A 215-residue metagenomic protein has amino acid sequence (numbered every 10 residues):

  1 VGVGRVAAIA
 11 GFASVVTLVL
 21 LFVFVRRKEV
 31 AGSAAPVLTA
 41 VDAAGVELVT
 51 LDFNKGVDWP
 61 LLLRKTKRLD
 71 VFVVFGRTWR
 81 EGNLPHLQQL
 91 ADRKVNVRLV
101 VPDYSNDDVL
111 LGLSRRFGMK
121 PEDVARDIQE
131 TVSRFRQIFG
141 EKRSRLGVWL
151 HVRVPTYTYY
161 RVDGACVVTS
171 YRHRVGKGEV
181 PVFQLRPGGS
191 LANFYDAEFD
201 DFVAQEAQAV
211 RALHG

Functional and structural regions predicted by a protein language model:
G2-V37: Transmembrane alpha-helices and immediately adjacent membrane-cytoplasm interface residues in multi-pass integral
F24-G112, D196, D200-A209: PLD-like (HKD) phosphodiesterase/transphosphatidyltransferase domain
G45-D52, R126, V148-V152, P187: Short acidic-hydrophobic, aromatic-tinged amphipathic segments that line or gate anion-handling sites
V73, R77, P121, A125 (+1 more regions): Generic detection of long, well-ordered alpha-helical segments
L110-Y157: HKD-type phospholipase D/PLD-like phosphodiesterase module
V132-G140, Y160-Y171, E206-G215: Short flexible/disordered coil segments
L146-F183: HKD (HxKxxxxD) catalytic microenvironment of the phospholipase D
Y171-G215: Signature of lipid phosphatidyltransferase scaffolds
